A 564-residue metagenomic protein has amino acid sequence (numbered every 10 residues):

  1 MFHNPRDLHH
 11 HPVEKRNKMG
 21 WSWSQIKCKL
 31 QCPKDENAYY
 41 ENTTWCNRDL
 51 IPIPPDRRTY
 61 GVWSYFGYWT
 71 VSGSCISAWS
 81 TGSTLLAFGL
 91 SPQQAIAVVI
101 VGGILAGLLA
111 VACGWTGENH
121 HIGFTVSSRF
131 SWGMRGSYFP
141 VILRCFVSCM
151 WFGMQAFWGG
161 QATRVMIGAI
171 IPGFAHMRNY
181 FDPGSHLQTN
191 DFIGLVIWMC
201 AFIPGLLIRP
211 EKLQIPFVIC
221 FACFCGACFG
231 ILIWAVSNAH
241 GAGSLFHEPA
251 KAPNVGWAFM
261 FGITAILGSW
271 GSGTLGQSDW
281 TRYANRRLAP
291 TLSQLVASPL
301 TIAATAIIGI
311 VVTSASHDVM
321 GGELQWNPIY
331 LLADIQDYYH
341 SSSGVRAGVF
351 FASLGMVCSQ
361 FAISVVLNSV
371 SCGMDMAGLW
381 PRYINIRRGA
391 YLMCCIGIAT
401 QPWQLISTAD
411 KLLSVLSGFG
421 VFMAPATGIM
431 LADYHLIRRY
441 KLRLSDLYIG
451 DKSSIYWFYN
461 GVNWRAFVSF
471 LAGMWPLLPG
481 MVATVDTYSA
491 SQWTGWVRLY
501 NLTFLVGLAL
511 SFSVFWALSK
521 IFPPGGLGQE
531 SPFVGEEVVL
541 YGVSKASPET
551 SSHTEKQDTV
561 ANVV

Functional and structural regions predicted by a protein language model:
F2-P92, C228-I231, N238-G241, V255-I263 (+3 more regions): Membrane-interface "cap" regions at the ends of multi-pass membrane proteins
C32-P33, V99-W132, I142-V147, G153-F157 (+2 more regions): Juxtamembrane transmembrane-helix boundary signature
V71, G82-G114, S137, A227-T400: Membrane-embedded translocation segments of transport machinery
L86-G89, G114-T116, S131, F139 (+7 more regions): Membrane-water interface regions at transmembrane-helix termini and the short interhelical loops of multi-pass membrane
L143, M154-G160, I193-S237, Q294-S298 (+1 more regions): Membrane-interface loop-to-helix entry segments
G160-A169, A222-P249, S269-W270, G309-D318 (+2 more regions): Hydrophobic alpha-helical segments and their helix-loop junctions in multi-pass secondary transporters
G184-V196, A377-D410, S454-P476: Loop-to-transmembrane helix boundary motifs in multi-pass membrane proteins
T189, A426-F512: C-terminal membrane-solvent junction of multi-pass transporters and transport-like membrane proteins
